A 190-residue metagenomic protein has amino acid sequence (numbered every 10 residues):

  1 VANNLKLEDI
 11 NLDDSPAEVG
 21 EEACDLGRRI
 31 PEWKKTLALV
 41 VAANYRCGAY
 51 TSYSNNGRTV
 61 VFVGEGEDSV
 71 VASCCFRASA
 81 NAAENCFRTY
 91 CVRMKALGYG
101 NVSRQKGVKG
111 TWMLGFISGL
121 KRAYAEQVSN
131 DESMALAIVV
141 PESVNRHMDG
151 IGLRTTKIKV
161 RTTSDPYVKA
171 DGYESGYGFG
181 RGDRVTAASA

Functional and structural regions predicted by a protein language model:
N4-A190: Extended, helix-rich structural scaffolds rather than catalytic motifs
